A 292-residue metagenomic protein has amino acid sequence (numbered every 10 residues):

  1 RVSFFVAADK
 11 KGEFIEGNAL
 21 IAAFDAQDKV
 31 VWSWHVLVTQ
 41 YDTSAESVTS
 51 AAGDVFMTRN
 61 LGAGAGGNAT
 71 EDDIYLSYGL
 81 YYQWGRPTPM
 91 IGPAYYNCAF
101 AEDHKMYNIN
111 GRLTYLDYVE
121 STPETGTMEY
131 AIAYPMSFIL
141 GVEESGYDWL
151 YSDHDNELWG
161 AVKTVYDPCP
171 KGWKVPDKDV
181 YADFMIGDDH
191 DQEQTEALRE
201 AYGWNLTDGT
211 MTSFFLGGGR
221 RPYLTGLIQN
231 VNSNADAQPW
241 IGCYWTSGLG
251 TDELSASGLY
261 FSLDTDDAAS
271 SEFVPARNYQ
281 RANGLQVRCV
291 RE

Functional and structural regions predicted by a protein language model:
R1-K163, D189, G248-G250, R281-E292: Short, compositionally biased
A63, G141-E292: C-terminal, surface-exposed recognition/capping segments
